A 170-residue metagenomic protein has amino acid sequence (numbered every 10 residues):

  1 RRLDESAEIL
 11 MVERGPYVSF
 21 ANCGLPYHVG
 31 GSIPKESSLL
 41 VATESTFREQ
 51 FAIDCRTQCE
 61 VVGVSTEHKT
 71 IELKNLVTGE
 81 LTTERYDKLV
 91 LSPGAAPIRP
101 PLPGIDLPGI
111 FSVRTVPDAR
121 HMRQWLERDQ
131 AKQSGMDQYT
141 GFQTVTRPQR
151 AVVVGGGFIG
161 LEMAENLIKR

Functional and structural regions predicted by a protein language model:
R1-E60, E165-R170: Beta1-alpha1 glycine-rich phosphate/pyrophosphate-binding loop at the start of Rossmann-like nucleotide-binding domains
V12-R14, T115, G156: Cofactor-binding loop segments of dinucleotide-utilizing enzymes, especially the Rossmann-like FAD- and NAD(P)+-binding
S19, R99-P100, E162-M163: Glycine/Thr-rich phosphate-binding loops of Rossmann-like dinucleotide-binding domains
P26-G30, D129, V152: Short, hinge-like loop/turn segments at secondary-structure boundaries
P34-K35, V113, V154: Residue-level marker of alpha-helix boundaries and capping positions
S45-A151: FAD-binding core/adjacent interface of flavoenzyme oxidoreductases
R120, E162-E165: Conserved active-site region of classical short-chain dehydrogenase/reductase
I159: Hydrophobic/small residue at the entry helix of a nucleotide-binding pocket
